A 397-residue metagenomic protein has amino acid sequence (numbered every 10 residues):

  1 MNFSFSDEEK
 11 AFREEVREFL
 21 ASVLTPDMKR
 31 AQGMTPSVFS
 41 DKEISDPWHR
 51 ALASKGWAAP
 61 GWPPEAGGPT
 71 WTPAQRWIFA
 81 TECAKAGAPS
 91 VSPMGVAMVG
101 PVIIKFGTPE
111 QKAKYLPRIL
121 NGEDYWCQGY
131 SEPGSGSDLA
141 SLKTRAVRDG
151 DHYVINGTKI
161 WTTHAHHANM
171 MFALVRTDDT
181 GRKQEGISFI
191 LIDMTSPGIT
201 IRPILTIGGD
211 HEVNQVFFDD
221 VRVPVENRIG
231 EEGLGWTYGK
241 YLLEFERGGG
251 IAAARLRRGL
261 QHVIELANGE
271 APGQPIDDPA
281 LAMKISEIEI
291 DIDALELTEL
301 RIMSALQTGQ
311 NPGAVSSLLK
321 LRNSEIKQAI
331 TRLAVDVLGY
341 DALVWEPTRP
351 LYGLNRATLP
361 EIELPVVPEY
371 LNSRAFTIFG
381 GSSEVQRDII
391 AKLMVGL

Functional and structural regions predicted by a protein language model:
N2, A74, I78-F79, M98 (+3 more regions): Glycine-rich phosphate/cofactor-binding loops in nucleotide/flavin-utilizing enzymes
F3-F5, I199-L297, E369, F376 (+1 more regions): Glycine-rich beta->alpha junctions and the first turn(s) of the following alpha-helix
D27-S92, G129-G134, T158-I160, A165-H166 (+7 more regions): Active-site beta-strand/loop segments that form the cofactor-binding cradle of oxidoreductase flavoproteins
M28-F39, P272-P279, D293-R356: C-terminal helix-coil-helix/basic helical segment that borders enzyme active sites and/or dimer interfaces and provides
D46-A113, P117-E123, H164-M170, I292 (+4 more regions): Internal helix-loop-helix
G122-Y130, L174: A short, Trp-centered hydrophobic/proline-enriched beta-strand micro-motif
T144-A146, L260: A structural signal for short hydrophobic beta-strand segments in well-ordered beta-sheet cores
D151-H152, N156-R202: A short core secondary-structure module
